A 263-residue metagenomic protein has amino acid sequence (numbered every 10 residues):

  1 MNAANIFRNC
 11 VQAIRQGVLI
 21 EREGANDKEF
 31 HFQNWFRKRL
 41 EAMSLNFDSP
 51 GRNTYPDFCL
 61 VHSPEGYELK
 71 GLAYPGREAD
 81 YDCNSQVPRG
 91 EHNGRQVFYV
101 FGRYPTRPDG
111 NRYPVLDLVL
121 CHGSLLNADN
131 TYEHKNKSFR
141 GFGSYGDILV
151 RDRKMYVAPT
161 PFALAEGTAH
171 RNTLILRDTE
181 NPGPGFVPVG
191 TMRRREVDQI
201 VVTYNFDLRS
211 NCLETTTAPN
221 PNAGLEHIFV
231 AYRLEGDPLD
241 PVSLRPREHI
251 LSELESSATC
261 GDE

Functional and structural regions predicted by a protein language model:
M1-P56, V61, G71-E263: Nucleic-acid endonuclease domains
